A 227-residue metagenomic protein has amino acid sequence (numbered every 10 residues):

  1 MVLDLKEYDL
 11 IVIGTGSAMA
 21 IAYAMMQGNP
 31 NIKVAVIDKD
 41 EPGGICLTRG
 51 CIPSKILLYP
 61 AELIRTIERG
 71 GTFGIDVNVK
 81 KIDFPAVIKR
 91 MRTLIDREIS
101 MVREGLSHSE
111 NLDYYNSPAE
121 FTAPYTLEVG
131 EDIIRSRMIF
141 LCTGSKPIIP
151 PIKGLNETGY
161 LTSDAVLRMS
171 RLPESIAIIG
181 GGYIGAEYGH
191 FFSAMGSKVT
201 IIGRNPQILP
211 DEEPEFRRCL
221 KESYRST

Functional and structural regions predicted by a protein language model:
V2-Y8, S17, I21-A24, G28-L172 (+2 more regions): Glycine-rich flavin
V12-G14, V36, A177-I178: Hydrophobic Val/Ile/Leu positions in short beta-strands of Rossmann-like dinucleotide-binding domains
G14-G16, G144, G180-G185: Conserved phosphate-binding and hydrolysis motifs of nucleotide-dependent enzymes
S170-R204, I208-E212: Rossmann-like NAD(P)H-binding beta-loop-alpha module
